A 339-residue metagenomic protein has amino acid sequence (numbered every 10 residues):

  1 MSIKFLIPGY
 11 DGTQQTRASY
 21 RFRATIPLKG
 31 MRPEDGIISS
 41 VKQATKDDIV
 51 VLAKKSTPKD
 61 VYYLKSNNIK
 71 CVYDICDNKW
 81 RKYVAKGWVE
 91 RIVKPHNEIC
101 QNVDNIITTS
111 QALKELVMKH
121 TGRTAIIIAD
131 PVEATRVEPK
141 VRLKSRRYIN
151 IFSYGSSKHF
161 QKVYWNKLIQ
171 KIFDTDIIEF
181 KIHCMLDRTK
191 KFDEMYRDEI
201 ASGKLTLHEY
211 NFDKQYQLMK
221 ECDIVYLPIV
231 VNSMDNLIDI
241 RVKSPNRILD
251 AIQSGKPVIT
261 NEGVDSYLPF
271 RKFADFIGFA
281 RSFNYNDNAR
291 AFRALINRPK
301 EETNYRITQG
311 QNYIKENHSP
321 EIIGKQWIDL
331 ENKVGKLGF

Functional and structural regions predicted by a protein language model:
M1-D60: N-terminal pre-catalytic "stem/leader" segment of glycosyltransferase-like enzymes
I7-P27, E133-E199, G203-Q215: Conserved catalytic-core segment of nucleotide-activated headgroup transferases in glycan assembly
L64-K82: Active-site proximal beta-strand in glycosyltransferases
K79, G87-I106: Membrane-proximal helix-turn-helix segments that form the acceptor-binding/catalytic region of lipid-linked
D104-M118, G122-E138: Donor nucleotide-sugar binding/catalytic pocket of nucleotide-sugar-dependent glycosyltransferases
F160-Q161, F212-K220, V225-Q253, T260-R271: Nucleotide-sugar-dependent
Y267-A294: Change "using UDP/GDP/dTDP sugars" to "using nucleotide sugars
S282-N286, R290, N297-G335: A charged, aromatic-enriched C-terminal amphipathic alpha-helix characteristic of glycosyltransferases across folds
